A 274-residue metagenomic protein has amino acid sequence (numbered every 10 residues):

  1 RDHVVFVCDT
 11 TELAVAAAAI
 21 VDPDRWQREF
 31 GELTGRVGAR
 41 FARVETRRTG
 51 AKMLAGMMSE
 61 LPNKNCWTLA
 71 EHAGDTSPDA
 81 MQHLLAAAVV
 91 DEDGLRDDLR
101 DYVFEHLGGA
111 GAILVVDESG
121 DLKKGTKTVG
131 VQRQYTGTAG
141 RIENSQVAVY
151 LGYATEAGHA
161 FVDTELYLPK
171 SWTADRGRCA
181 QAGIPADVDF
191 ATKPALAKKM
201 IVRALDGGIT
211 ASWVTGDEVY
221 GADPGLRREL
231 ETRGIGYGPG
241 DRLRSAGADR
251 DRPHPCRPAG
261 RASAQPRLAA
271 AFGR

Functional and structural regions predicted by a protein language model:
R1-A42: Basic, low-complexity segments
L13-R28, L54, G111, T126 (+4 more regions): Long, hydrophilic "mature protein body" segments
E32, R48-T49: Alpha-helix N-cap/N′ positions at the starts of helices
V37, H72, D79-L84, T138-A211: Electropositive, glycine- and tryptophan-enriched low-complexity nucleic-acid-binding patches
A42-R47, M53-M57, L61-T126, G236-G238 (+2 more regions): Electropositive nucleic-acid engagement tracts
L61, L95-R96, E143, E218-A222 (+1 more regions): Short, glycine/acidic-rich beta->alpha junctions
L85-K170, D175: Active-site-proximal, Lys/Arg-enriched surface segment that forms a nucleic-acid-binding/basic interface patch
G177-R274: An internal, acidic/charged active-site-proximal segment that coordinates divalent cations and/or engages
